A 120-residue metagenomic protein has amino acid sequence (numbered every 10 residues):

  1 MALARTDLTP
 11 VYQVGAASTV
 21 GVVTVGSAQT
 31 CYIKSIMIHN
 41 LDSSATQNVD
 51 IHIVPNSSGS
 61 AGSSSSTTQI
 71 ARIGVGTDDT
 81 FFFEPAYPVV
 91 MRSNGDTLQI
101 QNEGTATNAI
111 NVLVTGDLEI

Functional and structural regions predicted by a protein language model:
M1-C31, L41, P55-S57, N94-G95 (+1 more regions): C-terminal interaction-tip segments
L8, I53, F83-A86: Selective for proline/serine-rich intrinsically disordered segments in cytosolic/nuclear regulatory regions
T19-G21, S35, F82-A86: Short structured motifs
K34, A45-D50, N108-I110: Short beta-strand/loop motifs in extracellular/secreted proteins, especially within beta-sandwich accessory domains
M37-H39: Short edge beta-strand/loop segments characteristic of extracellular beta-sandwich folds
S43-T67: Short, surface-exposed beta-strand/strand-loop-strand elements in extracellular ectodomains
S58-D96: Intrinsically disordered, low-complexity Pro/Gly/Ser/Thr-rich segments with frequent PxxP/GP/PP motifs and embedded
